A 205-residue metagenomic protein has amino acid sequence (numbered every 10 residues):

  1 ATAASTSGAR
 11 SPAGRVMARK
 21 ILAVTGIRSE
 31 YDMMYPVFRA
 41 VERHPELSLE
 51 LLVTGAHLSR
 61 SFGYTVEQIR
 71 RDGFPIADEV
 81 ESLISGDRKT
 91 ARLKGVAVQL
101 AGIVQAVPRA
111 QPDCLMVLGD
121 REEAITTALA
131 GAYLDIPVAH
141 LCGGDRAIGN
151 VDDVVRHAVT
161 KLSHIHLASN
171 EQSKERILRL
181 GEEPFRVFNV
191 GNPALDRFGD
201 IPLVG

Functional and structural regions predicted by a protein language model:
A1-A4, A9, V16: Short amphipathic, helix-prone segments within low-complexity/disordered or flexible regions
R15-A56: N-terminal subdomain of nucleotide-sugar transferases
L22, S48-L52, A139, I165 (+1 more regions): A structural signal for isolated positions on well-ordered beta-strands in alpha/beta enzyme cores
V24-T25, D32-E42, S82-P184: Active-site and donor-binding regions of nucleotide-sugar-utilizing enzymes
S48-R92, G102: Conserved nucleotide-sugar phosphate-binding/catalytic loop shared by glycosyltransferases and other
H57-R60, L162-G205: A nucleotide-sugar donor-handling region in carbohydrate enzymes
V66-E67, L93-V98, I201-G205: Short, surface-exposed amphipathic charged segments that create phosphate/polyanion-binding patches used for binding
